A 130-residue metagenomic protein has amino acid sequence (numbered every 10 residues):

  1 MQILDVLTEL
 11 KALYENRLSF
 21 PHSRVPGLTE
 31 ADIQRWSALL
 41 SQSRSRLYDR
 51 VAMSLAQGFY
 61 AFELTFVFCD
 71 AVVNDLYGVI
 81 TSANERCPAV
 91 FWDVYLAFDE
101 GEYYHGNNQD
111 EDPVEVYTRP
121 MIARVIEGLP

Functional and structural regions predicted by a protein language model:
M1-P130: Acidic, Ser/Pro/Thr-rich low-complexity regulatory regions and the short amphipathic helical interaction modules they
